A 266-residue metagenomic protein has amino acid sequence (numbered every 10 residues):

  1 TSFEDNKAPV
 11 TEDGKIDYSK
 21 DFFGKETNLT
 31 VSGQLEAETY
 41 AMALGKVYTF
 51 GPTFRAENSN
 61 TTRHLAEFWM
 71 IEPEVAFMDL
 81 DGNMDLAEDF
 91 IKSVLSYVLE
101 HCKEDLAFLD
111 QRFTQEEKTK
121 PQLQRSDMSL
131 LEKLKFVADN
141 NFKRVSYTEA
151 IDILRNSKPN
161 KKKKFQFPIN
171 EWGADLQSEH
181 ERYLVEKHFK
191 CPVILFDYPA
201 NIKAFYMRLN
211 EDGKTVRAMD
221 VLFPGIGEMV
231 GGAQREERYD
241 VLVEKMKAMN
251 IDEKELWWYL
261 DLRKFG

Functional and structural regions predicted by a protein language model:
T1-A76: Class II aminoacyl-tRNA synthetase-like tRNA-binding/catalytic domains
T1-Y18, F22, D89-F223, A248-L256 (+1 more regions): Metal-assisted phosphate- and nucleotidyl-transfer catalytic regions
L29, P73, A150, L195 (+1 more regions): A residue-level signal for conserved active-site and pocket-lining positions in enzyme catalytic cores
L35-E38, R55-N60, M78-D79, N201-F205 (+3 more regions): Flexible loop/turn segments at secondary-structure boundaries
M42-L44, D79-E100: His/Asp/Glu-rich mid-to-C-terminal helical/loop segments that flank catalytic regions of hydrolases
E72-N83, G225-E228: A generic structural motif
N83-A87, S146, R238: Hydrophobic (often cysteine-bearing) scaffold residues that line and stabilize catalytic clefts of nucleotide/cofactor
Q234-R238, L242-K245, R263-G266: Cytochrome P450 heme-iron axial ligand motif
